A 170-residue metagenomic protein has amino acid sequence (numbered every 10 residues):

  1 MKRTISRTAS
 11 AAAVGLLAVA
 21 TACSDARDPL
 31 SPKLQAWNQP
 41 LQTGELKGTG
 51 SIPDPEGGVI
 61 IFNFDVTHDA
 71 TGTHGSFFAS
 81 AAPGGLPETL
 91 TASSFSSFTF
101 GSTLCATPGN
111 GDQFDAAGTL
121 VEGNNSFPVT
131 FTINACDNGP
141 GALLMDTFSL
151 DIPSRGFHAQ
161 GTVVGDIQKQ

Functional and structural regions predicted by a protein language model:
K2-A12: Bacterial N-terminal signal peptides that target proteins for export
A11-A20: Bacterial N-terminal signal peptides
A20-L41: Bacterial Sec-dependent N-terminal signal peptides
S24, L104-A106, A135-D137: Sequence contexts marking disulfide-bonded cysteines in secreted/extracellular proteins
G48, G118-L120, L150: Mobile, glycine-rich extracellular loop/lid and propeptide segments that shape or gate substrate/ligand access
I52-D54, I60-F131: Predominantly extracellular/secreted and cell-surface proteins with exposed, flexible low-complexity segments
S94, D151-Q170: Edge beta-strand at a domain terminus
S126-F148: A short, surface-exposed beta-strand/turn
